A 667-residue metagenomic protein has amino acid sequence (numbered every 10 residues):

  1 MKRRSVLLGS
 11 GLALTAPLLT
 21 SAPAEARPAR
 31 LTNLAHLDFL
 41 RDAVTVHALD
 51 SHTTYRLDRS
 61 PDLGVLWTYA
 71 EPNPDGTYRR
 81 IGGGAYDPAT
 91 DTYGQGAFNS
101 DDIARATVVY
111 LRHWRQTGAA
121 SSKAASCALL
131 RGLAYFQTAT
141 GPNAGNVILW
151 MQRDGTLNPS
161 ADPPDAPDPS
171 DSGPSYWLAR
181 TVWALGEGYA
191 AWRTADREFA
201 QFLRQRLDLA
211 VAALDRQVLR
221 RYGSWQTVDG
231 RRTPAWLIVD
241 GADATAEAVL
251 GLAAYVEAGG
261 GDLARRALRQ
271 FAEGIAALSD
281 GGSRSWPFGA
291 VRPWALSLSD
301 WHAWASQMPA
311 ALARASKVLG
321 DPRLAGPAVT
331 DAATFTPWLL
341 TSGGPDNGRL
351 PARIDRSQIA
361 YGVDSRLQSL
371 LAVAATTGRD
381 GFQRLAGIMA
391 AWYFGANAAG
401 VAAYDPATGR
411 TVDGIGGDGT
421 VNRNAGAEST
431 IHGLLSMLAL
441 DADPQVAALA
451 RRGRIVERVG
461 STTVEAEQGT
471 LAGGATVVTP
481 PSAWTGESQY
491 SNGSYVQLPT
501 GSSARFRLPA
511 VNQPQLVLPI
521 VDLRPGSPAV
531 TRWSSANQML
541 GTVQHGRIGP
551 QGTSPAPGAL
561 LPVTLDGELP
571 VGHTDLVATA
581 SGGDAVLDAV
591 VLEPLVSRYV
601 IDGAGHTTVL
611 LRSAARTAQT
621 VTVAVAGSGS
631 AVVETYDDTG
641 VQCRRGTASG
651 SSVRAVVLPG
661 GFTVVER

Functional and structural regions predicted by a protein language model:
M1-A13: N-terminal secretory signal peptides and thylakoid transit peptides that target proteins across membranes
E25-R105, Q116-P169, E198-A235, D262-W286 (+2 more regions): Low-complexity, Ser/Thr/Pro/Gly-enriched N-terminal "stalk/linker" regions
R27-H52, A195, A372-T376, I388 (+5 more regions): Terminal, non-catalytic domain-edge segments
R27-L31, W114-C127, G188-V211, A253-R269 (+3 more regions): Structural helix-adjacent loops and short alpha-helical linkers that scaffold large soluble proteins
G96-W114, K123-S126, S172-A190, L237-V256 (+4 more regions): Well-ordered alpha-helical segments within folded domains of soluble proteins
P509-G526: A short beta-strand element within beta-rich, extracytoplasmic domains of secreted/secretory-pathway proteins
V577-G583: Short beta-strand-plus-loop segments that form exposed binding edges in beta-rich domains
G650-R667: C-terminal beta-strand-rich structural cap/linker in extracellular carbohydrate-active enzymes
